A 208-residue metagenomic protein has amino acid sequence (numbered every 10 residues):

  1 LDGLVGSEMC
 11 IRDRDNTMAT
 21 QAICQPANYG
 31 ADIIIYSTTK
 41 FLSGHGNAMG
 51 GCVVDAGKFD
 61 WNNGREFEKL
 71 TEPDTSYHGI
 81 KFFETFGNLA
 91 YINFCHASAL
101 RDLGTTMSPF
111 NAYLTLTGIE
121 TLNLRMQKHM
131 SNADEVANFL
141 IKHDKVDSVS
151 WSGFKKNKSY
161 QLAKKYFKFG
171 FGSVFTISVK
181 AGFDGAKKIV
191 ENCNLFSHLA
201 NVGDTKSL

Functional and structural regions predicted by a protein language model:
L1-G6, I11: Single conserved hydrophobic/aromatic residue that forms the stacking wall/gate of nucleotide- or nucleobase-binding
G3, N16-T17, F41: Generic detector of well-ordered alpha-helical packing
S7-E8, A19-Q25: Active-site core of PLP-dependent enzymes with the aminotransferase class I/II
R12-D13, I34: Hydrophobic beta-strand scaffold residues
T17-A19, F154: Active-site beta-loop-alpha junctions enriched in small/polar residues
I33-V174, S178-V190, L195-T205: Active-site C-terminal subdomain of aminotransferase-like
L208: Glycine-rich phosphate/pyrophosphate-binding loop and adjacent beta-alpha nucleotide/cofactor-binding cores
